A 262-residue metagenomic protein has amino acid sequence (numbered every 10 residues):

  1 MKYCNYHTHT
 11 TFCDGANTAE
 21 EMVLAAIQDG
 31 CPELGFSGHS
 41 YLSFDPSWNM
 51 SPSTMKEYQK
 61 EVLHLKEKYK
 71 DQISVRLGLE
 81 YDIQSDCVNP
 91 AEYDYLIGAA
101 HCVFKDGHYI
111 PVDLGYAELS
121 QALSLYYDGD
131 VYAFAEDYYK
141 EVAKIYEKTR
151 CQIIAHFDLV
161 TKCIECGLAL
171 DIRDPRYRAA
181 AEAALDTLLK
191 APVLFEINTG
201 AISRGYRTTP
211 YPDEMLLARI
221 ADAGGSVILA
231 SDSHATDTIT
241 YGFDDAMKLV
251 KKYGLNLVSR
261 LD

Functional and structural regions predicted by a protein language model:
M1-I83, P90, D94, R150 (+6 more regions): An N-terminally biased module of ancient metal coordination in phosphate/nucleic-acid-related enzymes
H7, A26, L96, H156 (+3 more regions): Conserved, mostly hydrophobic/aromatic
L34-F36, L96, I154, F195 (+1 more regions): Hydrophobic residues within beta-strands of alpha/beta enzymes
S37, A99, F157, N198 (+1 more regions): Conserved residues at the C-terminal ends of beta-strands
M55-K190: Extended substrate/RNA-proximal surfaces in nucleic-acid metabolism proteins
K105-D106, A122-G129, S203-G205, A235-D262: Charged, low-complexity C-terminal accessory regions
R176-S233, T238-I239, N256: Active-site-adjacent C-terminal substructures of enzyme catalytic domains
